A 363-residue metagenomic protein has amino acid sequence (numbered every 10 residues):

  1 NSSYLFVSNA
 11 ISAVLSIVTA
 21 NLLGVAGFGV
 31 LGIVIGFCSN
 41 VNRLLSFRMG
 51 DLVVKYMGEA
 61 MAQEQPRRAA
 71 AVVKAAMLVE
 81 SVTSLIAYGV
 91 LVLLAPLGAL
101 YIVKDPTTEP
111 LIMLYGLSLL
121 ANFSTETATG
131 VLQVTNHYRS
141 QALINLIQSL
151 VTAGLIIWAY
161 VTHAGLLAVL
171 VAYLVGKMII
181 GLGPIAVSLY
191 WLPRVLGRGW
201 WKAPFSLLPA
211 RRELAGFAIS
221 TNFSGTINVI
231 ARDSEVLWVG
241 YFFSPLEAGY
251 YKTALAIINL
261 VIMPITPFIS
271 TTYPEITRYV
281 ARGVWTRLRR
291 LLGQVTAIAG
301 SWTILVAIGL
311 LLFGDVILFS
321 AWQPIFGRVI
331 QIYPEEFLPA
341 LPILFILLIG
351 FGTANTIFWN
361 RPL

Functional and structural regions predicted by a protein language model:
N1-G58, Y88-A95, S118, A153 (+3 more regions): Signature of the first transmembrane helix
A13-G27, A99-I102, Y160, V229-L260 (+2 more regions): Helix-terminus/linker motif at the lipid-water interface of multi-pass membrane proteins
V18, G29-S46, A75-V79, M178-I179 (+4 more regions): Alpha-helical transmembrane segments of polytopic membrane transporters and translocases
G32, V53, M57, P66-V82 (+6 more regions): Interfacial transmembrane-helix starts/ends
I33, E109, M113, L143-G199: Hydrophobic alpha-helical transmembrane segments
S46-Q63, Q133-V134, G197, A254 (+2 more regions): Helix-loop junctions and terminal segments of transmembrane helices in multi-pass membrane transport/translocation
G89, L93, L97-L100, K104-A128 (+3 more regions): Alpha-helical transmembrane segments of multi-pass membrane proteins
P184-R232, E275, G283-R287: Interhelical loop/hinge segments that connect adjacent transmembrane helices in multipass membrane
